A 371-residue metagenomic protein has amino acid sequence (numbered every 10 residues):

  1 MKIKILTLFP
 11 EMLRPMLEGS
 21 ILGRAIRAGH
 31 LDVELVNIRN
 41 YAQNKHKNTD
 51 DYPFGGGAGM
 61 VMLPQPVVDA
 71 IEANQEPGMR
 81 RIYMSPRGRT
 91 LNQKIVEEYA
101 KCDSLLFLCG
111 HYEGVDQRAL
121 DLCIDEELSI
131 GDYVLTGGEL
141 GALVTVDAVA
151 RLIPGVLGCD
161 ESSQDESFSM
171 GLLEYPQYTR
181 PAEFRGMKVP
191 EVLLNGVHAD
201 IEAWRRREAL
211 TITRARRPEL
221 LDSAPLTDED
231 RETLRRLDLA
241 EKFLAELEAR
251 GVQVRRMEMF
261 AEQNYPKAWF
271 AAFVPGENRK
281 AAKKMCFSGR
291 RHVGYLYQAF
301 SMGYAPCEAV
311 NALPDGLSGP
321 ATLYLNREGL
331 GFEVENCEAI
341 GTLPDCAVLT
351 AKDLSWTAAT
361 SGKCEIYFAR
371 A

Functional and structural regions predicted by a protein language model:
M1-N74, L194, H198-D222: N-terminal nucleotide/polyanion-binding subdomain common to many enzyme families
K4-L6, E34-V36, R80-I82, L105-L106 (+2 more regions): Hydrophobic/aromatic beta-strand patches that form the interior of the parallel beta-sheet core in alpha/beta enzyme
Y41-N44, R89, V134-G137, L330: A short acidic, often aromatic-flanked loop/helix-cap motif at beta-alpha or helix-coil junctions that lines enzyme
V61-H111: S-adenosyl-L-methionine/SAH cofactor-binding core of RNA-modifying enzymes
V115, A119-E166: Structured adenosyl-cofactor binding patch, chiefly the S-adenosyl-L-methionine
L140, L152-V192: Internal, active-site/partner-interface "lid" segment
P181-E241, A245: SAM-dependent methyltransferases
L239-A371: Structured alpha/beta or helical-core interaction and ligand-binding surfaces enriched in interleaved
